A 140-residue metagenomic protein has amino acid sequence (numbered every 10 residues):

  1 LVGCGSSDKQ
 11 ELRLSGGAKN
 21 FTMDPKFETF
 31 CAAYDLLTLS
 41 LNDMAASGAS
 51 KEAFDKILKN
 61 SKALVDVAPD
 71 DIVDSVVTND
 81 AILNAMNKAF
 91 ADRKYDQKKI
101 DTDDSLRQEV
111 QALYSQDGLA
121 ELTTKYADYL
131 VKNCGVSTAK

Functional and structural regions predicted by a protein language model:
L1-V2: Sec-dependent bacterial lipoprotein signal peptides
G5-D8, G135: Bacterial signal peptide processing site
K9-K19, I57-V65: Short, charge-rich amphipathic segments
L12-A46, Q97-K140: C-terminal amphipathic alpha-helix
K26-A91, E121: Alpha-helical segments in soluble extracytoplasmic regions
R93-Y95: Charged, glycine-enriched surface loops/patches that mediate electrostatic binding to polyanionic ligands
